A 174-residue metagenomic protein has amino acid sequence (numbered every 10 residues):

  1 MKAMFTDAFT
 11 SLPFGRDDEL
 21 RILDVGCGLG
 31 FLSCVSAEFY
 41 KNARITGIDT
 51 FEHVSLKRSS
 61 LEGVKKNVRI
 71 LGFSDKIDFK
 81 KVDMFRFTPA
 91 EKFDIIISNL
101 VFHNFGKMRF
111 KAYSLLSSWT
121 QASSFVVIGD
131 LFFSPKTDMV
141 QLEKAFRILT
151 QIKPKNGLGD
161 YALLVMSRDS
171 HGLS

Functional and structural regions predicted by a protein language model:
M1-E19: Conserved alpha-helix/loop element of class I SAM-dependent methyltransferases that forms part of the SAM/SAH-binding
D18-G28: Conserved class I S-adenosyl-L-methionine
L29-K41: Conserved SAM-binding loop of SAM-dependent methyltransferases across substrates and taxa, primarily the Class I
R58-R86: S-adenosyl-L-methionine
V82-I96: A short acidic, Gly/Pro-enriched loop at the edge of an enzyme's catalytic core that lines a small-molecule cofactor
D94-M108: A short SAM/SAH-binding and catalytic strip from SAM-dependent methyltransferases
F110-A122: A short glycine-rich, Lys/Arg-flanked "PGG" loop and its adjoining helix->strand segment in the class I
S123-L131: Conserved beta-strand signature within the Rossmann-like core of class I S-adenosyl-L-methionine
